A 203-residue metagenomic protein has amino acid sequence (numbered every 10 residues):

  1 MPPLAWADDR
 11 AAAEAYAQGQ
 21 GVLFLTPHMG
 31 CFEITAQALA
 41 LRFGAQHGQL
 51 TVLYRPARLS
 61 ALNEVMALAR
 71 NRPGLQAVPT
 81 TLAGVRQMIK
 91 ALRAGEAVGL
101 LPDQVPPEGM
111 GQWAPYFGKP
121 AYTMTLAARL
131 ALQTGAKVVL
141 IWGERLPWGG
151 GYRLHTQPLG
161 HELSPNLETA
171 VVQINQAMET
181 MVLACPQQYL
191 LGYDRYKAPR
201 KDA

Functional and structural regions predicted by a protein language model:
M1-V22, G30: A short, well-structured juxtamembrane/interface segment
P2-W6, L59, V78-L82, P120-A121 (+1 more regions): A conditional alpha-helix N-cap/helix-loop micro-motif detector
A7, L53, Q157: Residues in well-ordered beta-strands of folded domains
D9, T26, Q104: Residues immediately flanking
A11, I34, G84-Q87: Well-ordered alpha-helical segments embedded in enzymatic catalytic cores
Y16-A17, L41, L82-A203: Non-catalytic C-terminal accessory region of glycerolipid acyltransferases and related lyso-lipid remodeling enzymes
Q20-L82, E108-P115: Catalytic core of membrane glycerolipid acyltransferases/transacylases, capturing the structured, soluble-facing
